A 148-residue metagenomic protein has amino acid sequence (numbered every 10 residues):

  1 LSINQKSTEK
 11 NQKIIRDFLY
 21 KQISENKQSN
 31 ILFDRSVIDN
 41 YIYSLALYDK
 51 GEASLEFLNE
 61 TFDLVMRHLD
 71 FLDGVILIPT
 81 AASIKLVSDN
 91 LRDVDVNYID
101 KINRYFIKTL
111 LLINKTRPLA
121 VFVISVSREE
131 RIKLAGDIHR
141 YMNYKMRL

Functional and structural regions predicted by a protein language model:
L1-S2, N30-V37: Short low-complexity stretches enriched in small and charged residues
L1-S24: Conserved substrate/cofactor phosphate-moiety recognition/catalytic segment in nucleotide-dependent phosphotransferases
K10, I14, F57-E60, L64 (+2 more regions): Exposed alpha-helical structural elements
F18, L64, H68, T109 (+1 more regions): Residues that form generic nucleotide/phosphate-binding pockets
I23, S36-Y105: ATP-dependent NMP and nucleoside kinases share a basic, alpha-helical "lid"
K27-I31, D73: Loop/turn-to-beta-strand initiation segments
L91-L148: NTP-dependent small-molecule kinase module
